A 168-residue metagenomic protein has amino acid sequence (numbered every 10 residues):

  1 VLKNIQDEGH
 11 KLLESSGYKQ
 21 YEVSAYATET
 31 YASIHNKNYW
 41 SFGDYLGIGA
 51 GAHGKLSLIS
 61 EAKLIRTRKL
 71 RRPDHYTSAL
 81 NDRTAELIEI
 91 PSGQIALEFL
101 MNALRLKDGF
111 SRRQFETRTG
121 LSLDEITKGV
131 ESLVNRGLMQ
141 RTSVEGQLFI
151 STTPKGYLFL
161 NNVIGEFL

Functional and structural regions predicted by a protein language model:
V1-L121: C-terminal scaffold of the Radical SAM
G9-L13, L133, V163: Hydrophobic alpha-helical packing residues
Q94-M101, T127, Y157, N161: Non-catalytic, well-ordered alpha-helical scaffold segments
R112-R113, D124-I126, T142: Extended hydrophobic-aromatic, low-complexity segments
G120-N135: Short amphipathic alpha-helical interaction segments
V134-E145: A short, conserved structural fragment
G146-T153: Minor-groove-contacting beta-hairpin "wing" of winged helix-turn-helix DNA-binding domains
P154-L168: Short, amphipathic alpha-helical interaction segments positioned at domain boundaries
